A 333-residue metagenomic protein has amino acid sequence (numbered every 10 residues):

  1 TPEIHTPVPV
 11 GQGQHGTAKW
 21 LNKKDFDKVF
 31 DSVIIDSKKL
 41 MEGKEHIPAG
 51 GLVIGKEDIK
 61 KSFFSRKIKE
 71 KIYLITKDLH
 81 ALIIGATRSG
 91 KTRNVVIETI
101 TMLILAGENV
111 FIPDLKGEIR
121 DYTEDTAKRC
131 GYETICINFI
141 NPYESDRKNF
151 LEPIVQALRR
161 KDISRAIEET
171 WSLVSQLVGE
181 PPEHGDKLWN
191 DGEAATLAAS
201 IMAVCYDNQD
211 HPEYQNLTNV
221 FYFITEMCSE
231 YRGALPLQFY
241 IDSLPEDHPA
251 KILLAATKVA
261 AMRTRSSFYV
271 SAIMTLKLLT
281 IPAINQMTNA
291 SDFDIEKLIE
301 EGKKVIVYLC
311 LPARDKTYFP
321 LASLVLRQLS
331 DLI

Functional and structural regions predicted by a protein language model:
P2-I75: Pre-P-loop entry segment of helicase/translocase ATPase cores
K44, V53-I68, I72-I333: P-loop NTPase motor domains
